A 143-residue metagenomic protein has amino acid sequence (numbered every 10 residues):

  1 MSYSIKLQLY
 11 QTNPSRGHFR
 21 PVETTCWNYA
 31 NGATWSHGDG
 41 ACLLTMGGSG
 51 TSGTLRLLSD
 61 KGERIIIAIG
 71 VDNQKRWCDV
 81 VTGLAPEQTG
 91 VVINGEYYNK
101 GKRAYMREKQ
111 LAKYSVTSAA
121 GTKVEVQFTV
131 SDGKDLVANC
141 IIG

Functional and structural regions predicted by a protein language model:
M1-G143: Intrinsically disordered, low-complexity segments enriched in small/polar residues
